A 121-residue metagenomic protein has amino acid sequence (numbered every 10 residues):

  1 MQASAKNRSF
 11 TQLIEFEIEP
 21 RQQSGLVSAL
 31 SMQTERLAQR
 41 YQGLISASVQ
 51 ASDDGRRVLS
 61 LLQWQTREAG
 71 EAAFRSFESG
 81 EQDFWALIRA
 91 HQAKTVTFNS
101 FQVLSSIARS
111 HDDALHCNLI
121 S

Functional and structural regions predicted by a protein language model:
M1-R8, S48-R56, F84-S121: Glycine-rich beta-strand-turn "strand-cap" elements at beta-sheet edges
A5, M32, R36-I45, Q63-N99: An amphipathic, aromatic/His-enriched active-site/gating alpha helix that lines ligand/cofactor pockets
S9-E17, S46-E78, D113-S121: Short, well-ordered beta-strand segments in beta-rich or mixed alpha/beta enzyme and ligand-binding folds
E17-L30: Short, surface-exposed ligand-recognition loops at beta-strand->loop->(often short) alpha-helix junctions that present
Q22-S24, E68-G70, S106: Residue-level signal for secondary-structure boundary sites
